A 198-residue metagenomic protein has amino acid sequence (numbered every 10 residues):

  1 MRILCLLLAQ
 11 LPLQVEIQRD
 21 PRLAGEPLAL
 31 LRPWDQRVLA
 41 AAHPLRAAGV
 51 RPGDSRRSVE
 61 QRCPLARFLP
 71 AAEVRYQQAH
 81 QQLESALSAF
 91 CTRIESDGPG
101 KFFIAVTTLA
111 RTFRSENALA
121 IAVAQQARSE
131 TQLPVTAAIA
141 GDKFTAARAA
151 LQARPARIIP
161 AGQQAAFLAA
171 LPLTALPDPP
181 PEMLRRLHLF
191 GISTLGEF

Functional and structural regions predicted by a protein language model:
M1-F103, T108-A110, E116-Q125, I139-K143: Residues that scaffold, gate, or flank divalent-cation-dependent active/transport sites
Q14-E16, R114, R148, L195-E197: Short helix/loop capping segments that flank catalytic or ligand/cofactor-binding pockets
R46, S129, H188: Short polybasic/polar patches that bind polyanions
E60, Q77, Q81-E84, A146-A150 (+3 more regions): Generic detector of well-ordered alpha-helical segments enriched in charged/polar residues, highlighting helical
A118-A156: Structured, non-catalytic alpha/beta "coupling" segments that mediate domain-domain communication and provide generic
L133, A150-E197: Compact, charge-rich alpha-helical regulatory domains located at protein termini
